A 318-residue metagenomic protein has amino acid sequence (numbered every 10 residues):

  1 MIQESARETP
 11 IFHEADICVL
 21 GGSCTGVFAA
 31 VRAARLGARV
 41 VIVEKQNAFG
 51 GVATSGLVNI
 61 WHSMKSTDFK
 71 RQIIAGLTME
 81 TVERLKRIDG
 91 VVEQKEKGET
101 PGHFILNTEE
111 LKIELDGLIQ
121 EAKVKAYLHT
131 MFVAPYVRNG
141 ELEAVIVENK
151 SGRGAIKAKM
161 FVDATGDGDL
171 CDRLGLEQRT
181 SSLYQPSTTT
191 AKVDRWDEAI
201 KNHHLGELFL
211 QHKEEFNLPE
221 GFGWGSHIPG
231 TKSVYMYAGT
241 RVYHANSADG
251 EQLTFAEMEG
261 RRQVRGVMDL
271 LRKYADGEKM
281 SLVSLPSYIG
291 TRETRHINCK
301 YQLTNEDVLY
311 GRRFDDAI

Functional and structural regions predicted by a protein language model:
M1-I17: Extreme N-terminal leader/targeting segments of oxidoreductases
A6, R32, A38-R39, E44-A134 (+1 more regions): Conserved N-terminal/central alpha/beta ligand/cofactor-binding core
H13-A15, S151-M160: Core beta-strand elements of the Rossmann-like FAD/NAD(P) dinucleotide-binding domain in flavoenzyme oxidoreductases
I17-V41: N-terminal Rossmann-like FAD-binding beta1-loop-alpha1 element of flavoenzymes
L20, I156-G166: Short hydrophobic core segments
G90-L106, E121, R173, T180-I318: Mobile, glycine/GP-rich and aromatic-enriched active-site lid/loop segments adjacent to catalytic centers
Y136-A155: Conserved beta-strand-loop-beta-strand element in the redox core of flavoprotein oxidoreductases
D163-L176: Flavin (primarily FAD) binding-site architecture
